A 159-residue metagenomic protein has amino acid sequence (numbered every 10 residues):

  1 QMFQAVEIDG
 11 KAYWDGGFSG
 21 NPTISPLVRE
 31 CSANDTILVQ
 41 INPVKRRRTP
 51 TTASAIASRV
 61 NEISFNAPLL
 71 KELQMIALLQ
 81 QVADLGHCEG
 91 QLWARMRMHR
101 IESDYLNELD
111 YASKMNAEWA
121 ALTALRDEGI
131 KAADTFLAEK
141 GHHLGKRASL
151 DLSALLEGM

Functional and structural regions predicted by a protein language model:
Q1-M159: Patatin-like phospholipase
